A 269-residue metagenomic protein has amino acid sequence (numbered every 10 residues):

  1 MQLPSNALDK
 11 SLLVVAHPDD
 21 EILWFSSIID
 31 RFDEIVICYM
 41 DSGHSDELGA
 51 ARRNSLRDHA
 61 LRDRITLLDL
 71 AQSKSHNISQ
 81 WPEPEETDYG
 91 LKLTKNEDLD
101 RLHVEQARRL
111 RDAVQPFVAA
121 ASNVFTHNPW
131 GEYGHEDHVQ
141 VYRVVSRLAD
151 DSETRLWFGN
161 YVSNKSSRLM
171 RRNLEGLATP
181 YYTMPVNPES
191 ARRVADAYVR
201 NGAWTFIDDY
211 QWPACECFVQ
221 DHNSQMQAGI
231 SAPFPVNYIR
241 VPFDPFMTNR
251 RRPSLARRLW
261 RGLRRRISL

Functional and structural regions predicted by a protein language model:
M1-A120, R147-D151: Active-site rim/loop-helix segments in enzyme catalytic domains that contact anionic ligands
Q2-L13, L91-L269: Metal-dependent de-N-acetylase/amidase catalytic core
